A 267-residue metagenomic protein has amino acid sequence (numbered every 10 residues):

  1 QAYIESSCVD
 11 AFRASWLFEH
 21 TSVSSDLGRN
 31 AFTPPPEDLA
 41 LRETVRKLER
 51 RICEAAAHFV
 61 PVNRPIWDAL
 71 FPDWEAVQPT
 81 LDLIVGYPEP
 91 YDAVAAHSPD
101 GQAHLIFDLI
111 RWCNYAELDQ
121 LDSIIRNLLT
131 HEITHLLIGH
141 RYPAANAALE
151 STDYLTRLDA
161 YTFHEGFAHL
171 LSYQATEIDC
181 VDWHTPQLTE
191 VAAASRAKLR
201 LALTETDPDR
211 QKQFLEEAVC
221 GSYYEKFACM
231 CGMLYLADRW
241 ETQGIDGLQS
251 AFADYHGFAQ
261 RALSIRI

Functional and structural regions predicted by a protein language model:
Q1-D38: N-terminal mature-domain "stem" immediately C-terminal to a signal peptide or N-terminal signal-anchor/transmembrane
V45-H104, D122: Auxiliary, metal-adjacent structural segments of Zn-dependent hydrolase domains
C53-V60, D122, R126, R157 (+3 more regions): Solvent-exposed, acidic/flexible segments
W67, W74-L83, C180-P186, D246-D254: Surface-exposed patches in mature extracellular/periplasmic domains of secreted proteins
L70, H140-R200, I267: Post-HExxH zinc-binding segment in Zn-dependent metallohydrolases
R111-L129: Short pre-active-site segment immediately N-terminal to the catalytic Zn-binding motif
L128-H140, G166: Catalytic glutamate of the conserved HExxH
H184-I267: Pan-zinc metallopeptidase signature
